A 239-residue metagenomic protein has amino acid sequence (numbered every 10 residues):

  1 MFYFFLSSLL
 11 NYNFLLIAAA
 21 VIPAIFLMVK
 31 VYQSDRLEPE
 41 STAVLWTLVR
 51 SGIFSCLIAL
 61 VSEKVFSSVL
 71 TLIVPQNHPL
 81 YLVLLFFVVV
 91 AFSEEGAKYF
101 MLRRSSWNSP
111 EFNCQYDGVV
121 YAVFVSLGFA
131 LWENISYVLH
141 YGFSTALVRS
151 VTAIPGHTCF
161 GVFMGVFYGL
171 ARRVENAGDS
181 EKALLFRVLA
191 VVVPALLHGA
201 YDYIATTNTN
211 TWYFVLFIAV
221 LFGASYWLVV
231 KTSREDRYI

Functional and structural regions predicted by a protein language model:
M1-I239: Hydrophobic alpha-helical segments at protein termini of multi-pass membrane proteins
